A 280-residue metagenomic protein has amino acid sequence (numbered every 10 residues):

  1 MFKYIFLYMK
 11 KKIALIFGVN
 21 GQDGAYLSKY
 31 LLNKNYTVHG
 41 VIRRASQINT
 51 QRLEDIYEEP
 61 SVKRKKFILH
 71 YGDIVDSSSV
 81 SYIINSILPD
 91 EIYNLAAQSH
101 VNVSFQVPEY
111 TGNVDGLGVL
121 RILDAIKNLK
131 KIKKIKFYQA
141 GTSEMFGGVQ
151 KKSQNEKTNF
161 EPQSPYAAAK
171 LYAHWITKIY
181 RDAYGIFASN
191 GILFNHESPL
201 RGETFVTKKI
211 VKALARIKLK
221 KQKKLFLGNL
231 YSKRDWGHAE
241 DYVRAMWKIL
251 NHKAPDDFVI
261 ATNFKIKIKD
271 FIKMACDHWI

Functional and structural regions predicted by a protein language model:
M1-H196, E240, L250, K273 (+1 more regions): N-terminal Rossmann-like NAD(P)+-binding domain of SDR-like oxidoreductases, especially those catalyzing
L27, L32-I48, I68, G72-V75 (+1 more regions): C-terminal substrate-binding subdomain of Rossmann-fold SDR/epimerase-dehydratase oxidoreductases
